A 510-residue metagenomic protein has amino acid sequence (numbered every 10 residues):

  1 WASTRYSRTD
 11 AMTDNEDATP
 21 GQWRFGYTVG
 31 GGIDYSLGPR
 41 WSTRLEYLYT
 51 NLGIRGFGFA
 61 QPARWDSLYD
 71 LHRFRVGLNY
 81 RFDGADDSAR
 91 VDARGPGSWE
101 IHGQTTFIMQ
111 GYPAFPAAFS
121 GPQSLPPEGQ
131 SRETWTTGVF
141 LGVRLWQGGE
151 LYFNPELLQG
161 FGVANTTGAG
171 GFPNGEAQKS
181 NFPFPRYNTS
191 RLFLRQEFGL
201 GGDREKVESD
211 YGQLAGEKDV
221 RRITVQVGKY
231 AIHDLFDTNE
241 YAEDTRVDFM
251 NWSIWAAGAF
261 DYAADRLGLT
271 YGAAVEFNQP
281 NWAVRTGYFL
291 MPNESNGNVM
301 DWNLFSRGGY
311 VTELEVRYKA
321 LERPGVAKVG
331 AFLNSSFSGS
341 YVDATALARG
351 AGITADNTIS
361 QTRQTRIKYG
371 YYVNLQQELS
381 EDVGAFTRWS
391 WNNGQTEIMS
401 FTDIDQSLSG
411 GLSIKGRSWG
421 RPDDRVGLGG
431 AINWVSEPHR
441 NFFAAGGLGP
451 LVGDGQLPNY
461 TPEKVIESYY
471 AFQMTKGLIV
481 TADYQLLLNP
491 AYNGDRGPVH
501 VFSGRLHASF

Functional and structural regions predicted by a protein language model:
W1-G97, L141, T312-L314, E381-V383 (+4 more regions): Gram-negative outer-membrane beta-barrel domains
W1-R5, Y49-G53, F82-G84, F107-G111 (+11 more regions): Transmembrane beta-strands of outer-membrane beta-barrel pores
A2-R24, L52-F74, P116, P127-G129 (+8 more regions): Extracellular/periplasm-exposed beta-strand and loop segments of Gram-negative cell-envelope proteins, dominated by
R5, L52-A60, R64-L68, L145-R222 (+4 more regions): Surface-exposed loop and membrane-interface regions of Gram-negative outer-membrane beta-barrel proteins
T9-M12, D17, T167-F184, N188 (+3 more regions): Surface-exposed coil loops of outer-membrane beta-barrel proteins
F25-G31, H72-V76, W99, E133-V139 (+10 more regions): Hydrophobic, lipid-facing positions within transmembrane beta-strands of outer-membrane proteins
Y27-V29, Y35, T43-E46, F74-V76 (+13 more regions): Transmembrane beta-strands of outer-membrane beta-barrel proteins
L37-R40, G84-I101, P113-A114, G142-L151 (+7 more regions): Short loop/turn motifs that connect adjacent beta-strands in outer-membrane beta-barrel proteins
